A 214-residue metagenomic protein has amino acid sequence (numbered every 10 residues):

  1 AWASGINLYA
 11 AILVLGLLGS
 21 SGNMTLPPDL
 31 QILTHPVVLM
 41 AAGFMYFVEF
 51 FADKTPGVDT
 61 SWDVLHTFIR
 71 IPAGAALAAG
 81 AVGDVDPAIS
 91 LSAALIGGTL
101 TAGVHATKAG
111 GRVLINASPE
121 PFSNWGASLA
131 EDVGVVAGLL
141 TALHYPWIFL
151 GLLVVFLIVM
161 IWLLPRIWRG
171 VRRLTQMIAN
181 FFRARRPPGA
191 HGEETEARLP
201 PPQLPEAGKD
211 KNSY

Functional and structural regions predicted by a protein language model:
A1, F47-T60, A109-N116: C-terminal ends of transmembrane helices
A1-G19: The first (N-terminal) embedded transmembrane alpha-helix
G19-P36, L77-A93, A142-L150: Helix-coil boundary and interhelical linker segments in multi-pass alpha-helical membrane proteins
L30-P36, V82-S90, A109-E120, W168-F181: A cytosolic-side transmembrane-helix exit/cap motif
A42-A52, G97-K108, V159-P165: Alpha-helical transmembrane segments of multi-pass membrane proteins
T60-P72, A94, P119, S123-W125: Cytoplasmic-side transmembrane-helix entry/capping segments in multi-pass membrane proteins
P72-A81, D86, S90-G111, V133: Mid-bilayer segments of alpha-helical transmembrane spans in multi-pass integral membrane proteins that mediate
A184-Y214: Long, low-complexity, intrinsically disordered cytosolic termini of multi-pass membrane proteins
